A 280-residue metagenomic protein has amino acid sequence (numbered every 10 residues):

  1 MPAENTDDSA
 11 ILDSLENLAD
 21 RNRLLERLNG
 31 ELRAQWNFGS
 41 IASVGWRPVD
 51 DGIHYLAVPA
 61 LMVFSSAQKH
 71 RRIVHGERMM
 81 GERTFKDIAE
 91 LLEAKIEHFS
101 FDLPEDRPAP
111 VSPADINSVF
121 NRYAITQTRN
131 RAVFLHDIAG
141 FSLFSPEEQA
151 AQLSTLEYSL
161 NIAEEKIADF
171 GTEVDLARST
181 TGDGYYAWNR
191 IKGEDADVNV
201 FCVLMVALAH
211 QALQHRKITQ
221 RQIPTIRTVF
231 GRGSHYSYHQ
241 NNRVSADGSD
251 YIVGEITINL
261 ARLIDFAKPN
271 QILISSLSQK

Functional and structural regions predicted by a protein language model:
M1-T6, A10-I11, E26-G30, D51 (+3 more regions): Regulatory cytosolic signal-relay segments
A3-I73, K192-K280: Catalytic beta-strand-to-alpha-helix segment of the class III nucleotidyl cyclase homology domain
A89, E97-D106, Q152-E157, D195-C202 (+2 more regions): A generic short-segment signal for beta-strand/edge and adjacent turn/coil regions
E90-H98, S145-A150, N189-I191, G233: A broad, low-specificity signal for short, low-complexity segments enriched in glycine/proline and polar/charged
K95, F120, I125, V174 (+4 more regions): Generic detector of bulky aromatic hydrophobic side chains
F101-S118, E148-E164, L208-R216: Short charge-dense sequence patches
A109-A124, A132, H136, N161 (+4 more regions): Alpha-helical context
F120-V203: Catalytic NTP-binding/metal-coordinating core of nucleotidyl cyclase/transferase enzymes
